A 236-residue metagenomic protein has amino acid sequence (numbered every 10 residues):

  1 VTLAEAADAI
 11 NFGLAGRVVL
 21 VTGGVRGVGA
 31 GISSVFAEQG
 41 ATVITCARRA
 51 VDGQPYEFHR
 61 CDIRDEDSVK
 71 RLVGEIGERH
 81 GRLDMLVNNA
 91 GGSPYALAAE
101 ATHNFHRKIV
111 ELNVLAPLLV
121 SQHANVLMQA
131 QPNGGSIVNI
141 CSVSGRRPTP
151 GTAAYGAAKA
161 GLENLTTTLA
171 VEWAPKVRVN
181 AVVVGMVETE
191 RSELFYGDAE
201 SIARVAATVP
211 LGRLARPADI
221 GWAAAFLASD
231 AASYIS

Functional and structural regions predicted by a protein language model:
V25-R26: Conserved glycine-rich cofactor-binding loop
L97-A99, F105-V110, S201-V205: Substrate-binding pocket helix/loop in short-chain dehydrogenase/reductase
A99, R147-A153, G212, D230: Active-site loop immediately N-terminal to the catalytic Tyr-X3-Lys motif of short-chain dehydrogenase/reductase
S121, A158: Active-site helix of classical SDR
V126, A170-P175, S233: Alpha-helical segment proximal to the catalytic Tyr-Lys
S142: Residue(s) in the substrate-gating loop at a strand-loop-helix junction that position the organic substrate next
R213-S236: C-terminal substrate-recognition "lid" of short-chain dehydrogenase/reductases
